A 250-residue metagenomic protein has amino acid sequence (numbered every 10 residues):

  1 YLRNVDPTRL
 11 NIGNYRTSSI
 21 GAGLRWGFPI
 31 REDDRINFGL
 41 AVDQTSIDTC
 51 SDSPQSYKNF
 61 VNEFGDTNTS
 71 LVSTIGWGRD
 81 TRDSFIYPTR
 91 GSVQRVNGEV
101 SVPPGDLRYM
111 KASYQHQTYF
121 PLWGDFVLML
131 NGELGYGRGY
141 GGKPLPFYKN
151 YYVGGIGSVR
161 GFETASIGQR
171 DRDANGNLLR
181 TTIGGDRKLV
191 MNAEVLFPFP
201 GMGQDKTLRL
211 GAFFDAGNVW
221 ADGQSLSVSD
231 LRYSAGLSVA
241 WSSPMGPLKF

Functional and structural regions predicted by a protein language model:
Y1, S18-R25, S70-T74, R90-F250: C-terminal transmembrane beta-barrel domains of outer membrane proteins
Y1-V93, R160-G161, I167-A174, P247-K249: Gram-negative/organellar outer-membrane beta-barrel architecture
